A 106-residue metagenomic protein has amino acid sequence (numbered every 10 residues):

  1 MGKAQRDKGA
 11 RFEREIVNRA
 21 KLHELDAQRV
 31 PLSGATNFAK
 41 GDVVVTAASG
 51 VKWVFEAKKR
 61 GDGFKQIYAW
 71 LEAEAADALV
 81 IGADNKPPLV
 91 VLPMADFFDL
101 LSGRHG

Functional and structural regions predicted by a protein language model:
M1-G106: Catalytic phosphate/metal-binding cores of nucleic-acid and nucleotide-processing enzymes, i.e., regions that mediate
